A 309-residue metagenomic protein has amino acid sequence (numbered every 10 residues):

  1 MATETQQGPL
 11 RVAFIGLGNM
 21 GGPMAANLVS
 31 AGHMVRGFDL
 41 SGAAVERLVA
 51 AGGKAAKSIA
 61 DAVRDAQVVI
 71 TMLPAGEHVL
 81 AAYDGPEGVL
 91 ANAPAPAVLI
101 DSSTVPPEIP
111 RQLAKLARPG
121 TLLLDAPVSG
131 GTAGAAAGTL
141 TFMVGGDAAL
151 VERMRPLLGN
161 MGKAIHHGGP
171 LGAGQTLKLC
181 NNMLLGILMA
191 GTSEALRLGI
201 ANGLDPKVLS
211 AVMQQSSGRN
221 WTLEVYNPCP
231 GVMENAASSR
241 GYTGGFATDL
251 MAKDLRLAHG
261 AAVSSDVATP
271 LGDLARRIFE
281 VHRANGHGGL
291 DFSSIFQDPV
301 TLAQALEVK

Functional and structural regions predicted by a protein language model:
A2-M72, A97, S102, T132 (+1 more regions): NAD(P)+-binding Rossmann beta1-loop-alpha1 motif at the extreme N-terminus of oxidoreductases
V12, L17, T104-N182: Rossmann-fold dinucleotide-binding core
V35, A55, L123-L124, I165 (+2 more regions): Hydrophobic beta-strand scaffold residues
I59-L123: Rossmann-fold NAD(P) dinucleotide-binding segment
A173-L274, I278-A303: Helical "substrate-binding/catalytic lid" subdomain of Rossmann-like NAD(P)-dependent dehydrogenases/reductases
